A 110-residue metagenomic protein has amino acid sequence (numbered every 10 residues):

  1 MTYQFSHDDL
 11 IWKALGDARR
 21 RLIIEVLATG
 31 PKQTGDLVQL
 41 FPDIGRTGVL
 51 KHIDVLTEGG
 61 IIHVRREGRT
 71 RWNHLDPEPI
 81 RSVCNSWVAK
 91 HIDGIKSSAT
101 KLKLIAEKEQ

Functional and structural regions predicted by a protein language model:
M1-H7, E25, R81-Q110: Amphipathic alpha-helical dimerization/coiled-coil segments that flank or bridge DNA-binding/regulatory modules
S6-T47, T70-S82, S86: N-terminal helix-turn-helix DNA-binding core of bacterial DNA-binding proteins
K13, E25, T57, H63 (+1 more regions): A cross-family signal for key residues in well-ordered alpha-helices that form functional helical elements
Q33, I62, A106-Q110: Charge-dense, helix-prone N-terminal extensions
L50: Conserved catalytic core of two-component sensor histidine kinases
I53-D54: Short, hydrophobic-biased segments on the C-terminal half of alpha helices that form "recognition helices"
E58-G68, H74: Beta-hairpin "wing" of winged helix-turn-helix
